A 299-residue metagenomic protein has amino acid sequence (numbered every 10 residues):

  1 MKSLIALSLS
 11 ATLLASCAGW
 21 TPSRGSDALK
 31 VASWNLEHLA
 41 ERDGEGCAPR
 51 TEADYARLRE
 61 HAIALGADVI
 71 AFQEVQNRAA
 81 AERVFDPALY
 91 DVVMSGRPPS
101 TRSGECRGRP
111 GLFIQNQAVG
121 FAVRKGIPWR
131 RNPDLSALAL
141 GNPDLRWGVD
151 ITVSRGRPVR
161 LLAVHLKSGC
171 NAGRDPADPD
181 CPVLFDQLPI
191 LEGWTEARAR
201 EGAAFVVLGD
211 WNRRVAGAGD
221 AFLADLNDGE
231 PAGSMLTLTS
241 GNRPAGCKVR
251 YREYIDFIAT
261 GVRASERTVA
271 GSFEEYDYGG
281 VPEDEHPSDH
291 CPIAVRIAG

Functional and structural regions predicted by a protein language model:
M1-L4, D210: Positively charged n-region of N-terminal signal peptides that target proteins for export
A6-S16: Bacterial N-terminal signal peptides
C17-N116, P189, V281: N-terminal, active-site-proximal structural segment of metallo-dependent hydrolase catalytic domains
A18-G19, P143, E196-V206, N212-G299: Metal-dependent phosphoester-hydrolase catalytic domains
S23-V31, G126-W129, P143-A172, G299: Beta-strand-turn-beta hairpins that frame and shape the catalytic cleft of phosphate-ester-processing enzymes
V31-L36, H61-E82, A122, I151 (+5 more regions): Active-site beta-strand/loop signature of hydrolases that rely on acidic residues for catalysis
L36-A40, V75-A79, R97-T101, I127-W129 (+6 more regions): Solvent-exposed loop/turn segments at secondary-structure junctions within structured extracellular/periplasmic domains
D43-P49, L65-F72, C106-R109, L138 (+5 more regions): Second-shell loop/turn segments in exported
